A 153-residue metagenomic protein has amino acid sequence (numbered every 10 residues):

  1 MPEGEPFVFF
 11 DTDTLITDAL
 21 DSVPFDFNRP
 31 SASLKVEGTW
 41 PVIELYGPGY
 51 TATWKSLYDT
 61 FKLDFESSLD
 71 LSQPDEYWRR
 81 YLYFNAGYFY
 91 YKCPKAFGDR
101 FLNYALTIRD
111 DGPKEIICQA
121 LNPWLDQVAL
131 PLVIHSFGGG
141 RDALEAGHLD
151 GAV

Functional and structural regions predicted by a protein language model:
M1-V153: Glycosyltransferase catalytic domains, chiefly GT-A lineage
